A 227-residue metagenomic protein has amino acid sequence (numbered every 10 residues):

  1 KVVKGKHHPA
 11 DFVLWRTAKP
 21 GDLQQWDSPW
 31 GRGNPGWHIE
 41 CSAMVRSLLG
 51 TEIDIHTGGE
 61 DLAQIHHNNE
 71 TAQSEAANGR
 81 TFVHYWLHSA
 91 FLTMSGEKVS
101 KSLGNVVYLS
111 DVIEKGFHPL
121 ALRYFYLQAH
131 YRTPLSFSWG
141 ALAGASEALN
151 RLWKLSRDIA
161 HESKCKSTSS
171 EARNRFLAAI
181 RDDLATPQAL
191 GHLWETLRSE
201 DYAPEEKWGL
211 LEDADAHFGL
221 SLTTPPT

Functional and structural regions predicted by a protein language model:
K1-D158: Alpha-helical recognition segments enriched in aromatics with Gly/Pro capping that present substrate-recognition
K98-S100, N105-T227: Structural preference for alpha-helix termini/caps and helix-kink/transition segments
